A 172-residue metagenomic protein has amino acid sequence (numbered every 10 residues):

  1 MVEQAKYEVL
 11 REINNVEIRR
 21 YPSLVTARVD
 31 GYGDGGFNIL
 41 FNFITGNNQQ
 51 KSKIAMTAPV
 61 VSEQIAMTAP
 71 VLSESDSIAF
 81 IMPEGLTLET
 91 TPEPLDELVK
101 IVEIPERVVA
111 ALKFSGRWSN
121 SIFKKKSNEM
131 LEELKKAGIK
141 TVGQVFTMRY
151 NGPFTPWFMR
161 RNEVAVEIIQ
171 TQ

Functional and structural regions predicted by a protein language model:
M1-Q172: A solvent-exposed interaction/effector surface
